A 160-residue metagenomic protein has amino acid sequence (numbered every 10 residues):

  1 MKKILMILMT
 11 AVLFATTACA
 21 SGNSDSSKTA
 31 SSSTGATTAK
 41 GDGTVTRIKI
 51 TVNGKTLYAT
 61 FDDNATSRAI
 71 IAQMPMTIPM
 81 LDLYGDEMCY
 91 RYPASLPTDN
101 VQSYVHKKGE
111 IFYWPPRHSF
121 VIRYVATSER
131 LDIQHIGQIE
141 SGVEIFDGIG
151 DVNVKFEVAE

Functional and structural regions predicted by a protein language model:
M1-I4: Positively charged n-region of N-terminal signal peptides that target proteins for export
A15-A18: C-terminal motif of bacterial Sec signal peptides marking the signal peptidase cleavage site
S24-R47: N-terminal, intrinsically disordered, polar/charged segments of Gram-positive cell-envelope systems that serve as
D42-P79, M88: Extracytoplasmic/periplasm-facing segments of secreted or lipoprotein envelope proteins
R47-K49, I111, V121: Residue-level detector of beta-strand face positions
A69-P116: Mature extracytoplasmic domains of secretory-pathway proteins
P115-I139: Beta-strand-rich cores of mature extracytoplasmic or soluble domains
G137-E160: Well-ordered alpha/beta subsegment
